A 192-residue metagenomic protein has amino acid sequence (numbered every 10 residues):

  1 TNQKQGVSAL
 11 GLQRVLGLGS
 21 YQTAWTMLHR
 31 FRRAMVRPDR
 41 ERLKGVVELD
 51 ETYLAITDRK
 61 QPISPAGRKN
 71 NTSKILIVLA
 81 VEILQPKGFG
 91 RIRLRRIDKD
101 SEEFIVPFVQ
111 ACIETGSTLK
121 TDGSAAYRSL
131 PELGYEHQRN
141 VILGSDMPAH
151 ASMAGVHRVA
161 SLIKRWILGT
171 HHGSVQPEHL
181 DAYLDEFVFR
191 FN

Functional and structural regions predicted by a protein language model:
T1-N192: Residue-level recognition of single "structural anchor" positions that define or cap local secondary structure
